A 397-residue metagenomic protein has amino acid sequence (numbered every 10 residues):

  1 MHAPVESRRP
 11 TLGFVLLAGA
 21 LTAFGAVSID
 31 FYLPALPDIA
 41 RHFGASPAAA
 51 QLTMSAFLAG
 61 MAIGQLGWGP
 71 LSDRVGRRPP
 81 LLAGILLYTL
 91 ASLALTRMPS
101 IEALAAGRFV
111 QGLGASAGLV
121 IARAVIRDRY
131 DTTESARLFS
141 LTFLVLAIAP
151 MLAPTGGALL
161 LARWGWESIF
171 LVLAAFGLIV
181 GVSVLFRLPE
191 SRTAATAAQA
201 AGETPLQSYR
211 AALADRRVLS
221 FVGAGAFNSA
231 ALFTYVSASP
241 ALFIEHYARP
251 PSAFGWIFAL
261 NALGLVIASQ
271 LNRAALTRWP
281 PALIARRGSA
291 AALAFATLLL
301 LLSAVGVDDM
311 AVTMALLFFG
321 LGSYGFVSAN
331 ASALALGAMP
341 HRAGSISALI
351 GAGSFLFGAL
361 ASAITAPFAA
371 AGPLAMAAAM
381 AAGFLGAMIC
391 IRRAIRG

Functional and structural regions predicted by a protein language model:
H42-G44, G76, R97-A103, G114 (+2 more regions): Helix-breaking motifs and short loop linkers at transmembrane-helix boundaries and internal kinks in secondary membrane
I63-E102: Conserved MFS/SLC helix-loop-helix module at the cytosolic interface between two early adjacent transmembrane helices
Q65-V75, A268-L283: Helix-to-loop junctions at the C-terminal end of transmembrane segments in multipass secondary transporters
L87, A91-A94, E102-V110, A311-L317: Paired small-residue
A103, T132-T133, S140-F186: Helix-loop-helix hairpin linking two adjacent transmembrane segments in secondary transporters
G107-I148: Cytoplasmic helix-loop-helix junction between adjacent transmembrane helices in 12-TM secondary transporters
L185-R210: Flexible cytoplasmic inter-helical loops of multi-pass small-molecule transporters
A333-A370, A379-M380: A late C-terminal transmembrane helix in Major Facilitator Superfamily
